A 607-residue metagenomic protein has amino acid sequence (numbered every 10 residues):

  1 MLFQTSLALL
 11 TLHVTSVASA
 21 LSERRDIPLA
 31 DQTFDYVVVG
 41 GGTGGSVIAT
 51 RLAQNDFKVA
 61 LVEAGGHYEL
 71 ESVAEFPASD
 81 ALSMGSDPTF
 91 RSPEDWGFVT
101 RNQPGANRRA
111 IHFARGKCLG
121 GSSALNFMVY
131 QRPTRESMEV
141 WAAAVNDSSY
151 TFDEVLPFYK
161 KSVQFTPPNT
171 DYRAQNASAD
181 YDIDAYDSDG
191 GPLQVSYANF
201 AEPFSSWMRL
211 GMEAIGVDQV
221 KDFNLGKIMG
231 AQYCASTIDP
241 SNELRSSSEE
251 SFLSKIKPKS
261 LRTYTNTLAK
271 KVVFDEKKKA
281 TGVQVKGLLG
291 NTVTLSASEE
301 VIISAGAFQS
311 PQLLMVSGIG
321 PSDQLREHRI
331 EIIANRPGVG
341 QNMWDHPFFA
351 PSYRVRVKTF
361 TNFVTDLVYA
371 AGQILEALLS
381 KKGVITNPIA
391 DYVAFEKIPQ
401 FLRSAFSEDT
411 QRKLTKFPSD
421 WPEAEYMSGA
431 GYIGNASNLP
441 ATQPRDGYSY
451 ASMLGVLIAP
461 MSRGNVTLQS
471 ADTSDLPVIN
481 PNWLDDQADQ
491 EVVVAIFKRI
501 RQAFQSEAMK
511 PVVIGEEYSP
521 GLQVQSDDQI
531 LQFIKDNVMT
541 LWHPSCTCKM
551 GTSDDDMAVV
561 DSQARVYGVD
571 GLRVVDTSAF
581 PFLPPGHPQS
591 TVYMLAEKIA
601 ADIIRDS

Functional and structural regions predicted by a protein language model:
L2-S607: N-terminal redox-cofactor-binding region of secreted/periplasmic oxidoreductases
